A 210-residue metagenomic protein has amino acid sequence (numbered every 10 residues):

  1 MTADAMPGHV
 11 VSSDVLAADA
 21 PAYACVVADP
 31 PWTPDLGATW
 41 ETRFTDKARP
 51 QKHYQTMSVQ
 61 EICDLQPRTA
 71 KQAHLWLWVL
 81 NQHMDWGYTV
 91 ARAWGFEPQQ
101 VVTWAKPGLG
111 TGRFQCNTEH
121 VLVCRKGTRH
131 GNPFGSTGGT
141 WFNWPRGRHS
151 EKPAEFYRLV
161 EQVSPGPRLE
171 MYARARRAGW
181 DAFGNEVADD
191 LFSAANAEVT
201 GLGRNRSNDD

Functional and structural regions predicted by a protein language model:
M1-D210: Class I S-adenosyl-L-methionine-dependent methyltransferase catalytic core
